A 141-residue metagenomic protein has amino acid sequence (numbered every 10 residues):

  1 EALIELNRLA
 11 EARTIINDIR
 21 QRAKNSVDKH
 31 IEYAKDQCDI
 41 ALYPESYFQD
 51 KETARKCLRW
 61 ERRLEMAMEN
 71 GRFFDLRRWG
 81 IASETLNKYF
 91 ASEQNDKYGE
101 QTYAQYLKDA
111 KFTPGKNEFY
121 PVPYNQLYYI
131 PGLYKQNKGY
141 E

Functional and structural regions predicted by a protein language model:
E1-E141: Acidic/polar-rich alpha-helix caps and helix-coil junctions
